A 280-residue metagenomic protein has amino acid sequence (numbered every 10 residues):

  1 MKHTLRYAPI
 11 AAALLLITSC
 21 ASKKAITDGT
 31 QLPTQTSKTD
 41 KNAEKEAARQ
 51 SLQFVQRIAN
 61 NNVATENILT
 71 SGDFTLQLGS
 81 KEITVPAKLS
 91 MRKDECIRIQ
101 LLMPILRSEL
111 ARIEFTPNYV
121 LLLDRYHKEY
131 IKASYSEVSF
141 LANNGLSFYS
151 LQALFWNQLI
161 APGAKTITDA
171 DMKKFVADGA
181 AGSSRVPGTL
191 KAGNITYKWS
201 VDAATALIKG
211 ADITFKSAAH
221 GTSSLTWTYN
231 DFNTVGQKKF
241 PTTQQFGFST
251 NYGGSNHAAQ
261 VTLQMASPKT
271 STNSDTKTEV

Functional and structural regions predicted by a protein language model:
M1-P9: Bacterial N-terminal signal peptides that target proteins for export
L16-S19: C-terminal motif of bacterial Sec signal peptides marking the signal peptidase cleavage site
A21-K81: N-terminal leader/targeting segments and the immediate start of mature chains
S22, I26, I167-E279: Gly/Pro-enriched, hydrophobic low-complexity segments that function as extracytoplasmic propeptides/linkers
N60-I68, L78-I83, S90-R92, I113 (+2 more regions): Edge/loop elements at the starts and ends of beta-strands within beta-rich repeat scaffolds
C96-Y149: An acidic-aromatic
L141-Y149, A153-K173: C-terminal low-complexity, charged extensions that often adopt amphipathic alpha-helices
